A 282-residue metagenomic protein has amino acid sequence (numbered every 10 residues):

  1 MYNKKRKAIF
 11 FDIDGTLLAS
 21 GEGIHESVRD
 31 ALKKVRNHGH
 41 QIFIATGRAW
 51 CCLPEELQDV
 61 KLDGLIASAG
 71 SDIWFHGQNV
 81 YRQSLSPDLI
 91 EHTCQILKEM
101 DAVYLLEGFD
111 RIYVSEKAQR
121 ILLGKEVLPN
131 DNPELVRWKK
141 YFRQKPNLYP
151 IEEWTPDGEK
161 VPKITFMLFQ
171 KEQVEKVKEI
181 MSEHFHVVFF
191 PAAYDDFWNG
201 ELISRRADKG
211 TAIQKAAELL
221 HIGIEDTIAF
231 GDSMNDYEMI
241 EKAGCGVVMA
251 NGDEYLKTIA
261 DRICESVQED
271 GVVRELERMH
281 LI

Functional and structural regions predicted by a protein language model:
Y2-A8, H25, N199-I282: Mg2+-dependent phosphoryl-transfer enzymes with acidic/Ser/Thr/Gly-rich catalytic loops
G21-D131: Active-site phosphate-binding/coordination module
N37-F43, L62, P162-K163, E225-D226 (+2 more regions): Short active-site oxyanion
V60-K61, A69, M100, M181-H184 (+2 more regions): Short, structured coil segments at secondary-structure junctions
L62-A69, V187-F189, G246-N251, C264-S266: Short hydrophobic/aromatic-enriched beta-strand-loop microsegments
R111-I228: Conserved acidic, metal-coordinating active-site core of Asp-based, Mg2+-dependent phosphoryl-transfer enzymes
